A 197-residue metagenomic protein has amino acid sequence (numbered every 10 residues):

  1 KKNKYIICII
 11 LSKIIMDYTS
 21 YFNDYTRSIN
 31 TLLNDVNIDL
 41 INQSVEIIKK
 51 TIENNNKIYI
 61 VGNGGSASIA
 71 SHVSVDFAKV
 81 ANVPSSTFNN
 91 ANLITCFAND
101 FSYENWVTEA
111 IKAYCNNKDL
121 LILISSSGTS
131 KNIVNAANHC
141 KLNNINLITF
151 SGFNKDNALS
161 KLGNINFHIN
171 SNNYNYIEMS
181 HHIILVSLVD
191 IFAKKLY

Functional and structural regions predicted by a protein language model:
M16-D35: Generic N-terminal amphipathic, Lys/Arg-enriched alpha-helix
N34-N54: A short, well-structured juxtamembrane/interface segment
K49-C115: Glycine-rich, small/polar surface segments that engage phosphate groups of diverse ligands
S66-S71, T129-A136: Short glycine/serine/threonine-rich phosphate/pyrophosphate-binding segments that cradle anionic phosphate groups
A81, K161-N164: Short, structured coil segments at secondary-structure junctions
F150-L162: Short, glycine/polar-rich helix-capping loops at beta-to-alpha or helix-loop-helix junctions that flank or form
N175-Y197: A charged, well-structured terminal subsegment
